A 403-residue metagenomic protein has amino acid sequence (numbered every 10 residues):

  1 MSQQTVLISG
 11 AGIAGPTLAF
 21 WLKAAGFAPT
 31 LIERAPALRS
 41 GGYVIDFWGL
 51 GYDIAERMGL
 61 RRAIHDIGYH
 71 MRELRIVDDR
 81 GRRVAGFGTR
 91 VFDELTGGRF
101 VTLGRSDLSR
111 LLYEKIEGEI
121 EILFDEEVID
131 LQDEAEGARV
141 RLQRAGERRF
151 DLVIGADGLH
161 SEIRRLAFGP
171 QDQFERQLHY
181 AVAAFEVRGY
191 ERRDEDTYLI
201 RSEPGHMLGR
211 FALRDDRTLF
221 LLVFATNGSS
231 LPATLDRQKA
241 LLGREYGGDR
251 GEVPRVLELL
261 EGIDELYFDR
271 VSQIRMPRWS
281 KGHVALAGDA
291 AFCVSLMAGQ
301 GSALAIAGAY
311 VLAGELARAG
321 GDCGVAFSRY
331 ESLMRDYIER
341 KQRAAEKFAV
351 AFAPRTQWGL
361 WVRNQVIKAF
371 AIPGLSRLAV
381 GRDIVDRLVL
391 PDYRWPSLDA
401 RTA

Functional and structural regions predicted by a protein language model:
S2-V6, K23-A25, W48-E186, N227-E245 (+2 more regions): Conserved N-terminal helical subregion
V6-P36, I154-G155, A183, A240-L242 (+2 more regions): Conserved mid-domain beta->alpha element of the FAD-binding
A37-D53: Conserved N-terminal glycine-rich FAD pyrophosphate-binding loop of Rossmann-like flavoproteins
I67, G248-D264, C323-S328: Acidic/histidine metal-binding catalytic segments
H179-F211, T234: Flavin-dependent oxidoreductases
G189-E195, S229-S230, E252, P277: Short helix-loop capping/hinge motifs at secondary-structure junctions, enriched in acidic/polar residues
D196-S229, Y246-D249: Active-site substrate-recognition segment that forms the wall of the catalytic cavity or substrate channel
R343, K347-D392: Alpha-helical membrane-targeting segments
